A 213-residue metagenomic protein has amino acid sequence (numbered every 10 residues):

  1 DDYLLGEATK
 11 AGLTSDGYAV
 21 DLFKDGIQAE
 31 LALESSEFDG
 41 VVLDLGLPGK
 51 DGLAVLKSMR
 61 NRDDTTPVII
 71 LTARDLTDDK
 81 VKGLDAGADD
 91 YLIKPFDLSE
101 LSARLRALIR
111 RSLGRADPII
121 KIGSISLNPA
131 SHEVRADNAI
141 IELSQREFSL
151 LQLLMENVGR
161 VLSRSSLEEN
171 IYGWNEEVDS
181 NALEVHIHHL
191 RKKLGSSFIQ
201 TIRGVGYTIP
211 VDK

Functional and structural regions predicted by a protein language model:
E7-S15: Charged docking surfaces used in two-component/phosphorelay signaling
G17-D25, A32: Short hydrophobic/Thr-rich beta-strand motif most characteristic of the beta2 strand and flanking loop of CheY-like
K24-D25, D51-A54: Acidic catalytic/metal-coordinating carboxylates
E37-V42, L47: Active-site beta3 strand of CheY-like receiver
L47-K50, D78: Hydrophobic residue at a beta-alpha junction that N-caps the helix immediately following a catalytic beta-strand/loop
K57-K121: Basic, amphipathic DNA-recognition helix from helix-turn-helix-like DNA-binding domains
E133-F198, R203-V205: Positively charged, aromatic-enriched patches within helix-turn-helix-type DNA-binding elements, predominantly
